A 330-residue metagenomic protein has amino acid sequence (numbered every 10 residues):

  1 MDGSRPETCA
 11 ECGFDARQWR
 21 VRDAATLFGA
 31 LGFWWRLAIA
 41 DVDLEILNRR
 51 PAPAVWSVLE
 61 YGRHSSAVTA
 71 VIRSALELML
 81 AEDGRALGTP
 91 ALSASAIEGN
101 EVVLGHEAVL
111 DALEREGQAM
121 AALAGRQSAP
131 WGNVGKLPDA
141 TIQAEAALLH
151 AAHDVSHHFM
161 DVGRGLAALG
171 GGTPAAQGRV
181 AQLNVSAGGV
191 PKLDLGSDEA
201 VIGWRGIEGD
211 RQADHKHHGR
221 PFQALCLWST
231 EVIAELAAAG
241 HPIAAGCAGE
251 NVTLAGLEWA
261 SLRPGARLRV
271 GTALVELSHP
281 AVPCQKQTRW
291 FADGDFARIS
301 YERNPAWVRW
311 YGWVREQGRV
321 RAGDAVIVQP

Functional and structural regions predicted by a protein language model:
M1-E7, G13, A25, L44-A94 (+1 more regions): Short, contiguous alpha-helical
G3-A16, T288, D293-R298: Cysteine-cluster motifs in flexible loop/terminal segments that predominantly coordinate metals
A10-T26, N100-V102: Short, charged, low-complexity loops and linkers
L27, L31-A40, A75, S93-N133 (+1 more regions): Acidic/histidine-rich alpha-helical segments that form the ligand environment of transition-metal centers
G88-L123, A260-D295: A mid-sequence interfacial segment
G170-V270, L274, H279-A281, K286 (+3 more regions): Electropositive, beta-rich accessory/interaction domains or terminal extensions that provide binding surfaces
T288-V314: A conserved acidic, glycine/proline-rich C-terminal tail/linker
R309-P330: Well-ordered alpha/beta subsegment
